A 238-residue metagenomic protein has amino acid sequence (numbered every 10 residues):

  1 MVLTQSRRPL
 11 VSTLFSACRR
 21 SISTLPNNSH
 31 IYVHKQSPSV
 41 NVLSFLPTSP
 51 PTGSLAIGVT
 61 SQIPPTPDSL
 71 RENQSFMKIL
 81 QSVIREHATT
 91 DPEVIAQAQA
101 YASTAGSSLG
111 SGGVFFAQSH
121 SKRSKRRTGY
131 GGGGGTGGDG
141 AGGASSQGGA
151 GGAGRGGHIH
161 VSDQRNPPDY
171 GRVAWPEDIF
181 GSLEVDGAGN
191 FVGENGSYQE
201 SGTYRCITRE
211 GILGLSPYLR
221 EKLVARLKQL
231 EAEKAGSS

Functional and structural regions predicted by a protein language model:
M1-L46, P51, S238: N-terminal mitochondrial targeting presequence
V11-L14, R20-I22, H34, P65 (+6 more regions): Generic structural signal for short, flexible, solvent-exposed coil/loop and linker residues
P26-N28, Q36-S37, S69, N73 (+2 more regions): Short, structured coil/loop segments at alpha-helix boundaries
N27-N28, N41, N73, N166 (+2 more regions): Detector for Asparagine
Y32-F115: Compact, well-ordered interaction domains used in eukaryotic information-processing assemblies
Q81-S238: Mature, matrix/stroma-exposed regions of nuclear-encoded mitochondrial and chloroplast proteins
